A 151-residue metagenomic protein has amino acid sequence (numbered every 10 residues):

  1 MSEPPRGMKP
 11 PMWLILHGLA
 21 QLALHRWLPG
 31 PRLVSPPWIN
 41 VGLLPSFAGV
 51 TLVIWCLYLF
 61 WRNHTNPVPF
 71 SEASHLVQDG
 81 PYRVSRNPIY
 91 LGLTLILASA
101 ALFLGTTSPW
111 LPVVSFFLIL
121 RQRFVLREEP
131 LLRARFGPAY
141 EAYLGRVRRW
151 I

Functional and structural regions predicted by a protein language model:
M1-D79, L91-I151: Membrane-anchoring alpha-helices and their flanking helix-loop junctions
Y82: Solvent-exposed interhelical
N87: Extended, alpha-helix-rich binding/interface surfaces that flank or overlap catalytic cores and mediate recognition
